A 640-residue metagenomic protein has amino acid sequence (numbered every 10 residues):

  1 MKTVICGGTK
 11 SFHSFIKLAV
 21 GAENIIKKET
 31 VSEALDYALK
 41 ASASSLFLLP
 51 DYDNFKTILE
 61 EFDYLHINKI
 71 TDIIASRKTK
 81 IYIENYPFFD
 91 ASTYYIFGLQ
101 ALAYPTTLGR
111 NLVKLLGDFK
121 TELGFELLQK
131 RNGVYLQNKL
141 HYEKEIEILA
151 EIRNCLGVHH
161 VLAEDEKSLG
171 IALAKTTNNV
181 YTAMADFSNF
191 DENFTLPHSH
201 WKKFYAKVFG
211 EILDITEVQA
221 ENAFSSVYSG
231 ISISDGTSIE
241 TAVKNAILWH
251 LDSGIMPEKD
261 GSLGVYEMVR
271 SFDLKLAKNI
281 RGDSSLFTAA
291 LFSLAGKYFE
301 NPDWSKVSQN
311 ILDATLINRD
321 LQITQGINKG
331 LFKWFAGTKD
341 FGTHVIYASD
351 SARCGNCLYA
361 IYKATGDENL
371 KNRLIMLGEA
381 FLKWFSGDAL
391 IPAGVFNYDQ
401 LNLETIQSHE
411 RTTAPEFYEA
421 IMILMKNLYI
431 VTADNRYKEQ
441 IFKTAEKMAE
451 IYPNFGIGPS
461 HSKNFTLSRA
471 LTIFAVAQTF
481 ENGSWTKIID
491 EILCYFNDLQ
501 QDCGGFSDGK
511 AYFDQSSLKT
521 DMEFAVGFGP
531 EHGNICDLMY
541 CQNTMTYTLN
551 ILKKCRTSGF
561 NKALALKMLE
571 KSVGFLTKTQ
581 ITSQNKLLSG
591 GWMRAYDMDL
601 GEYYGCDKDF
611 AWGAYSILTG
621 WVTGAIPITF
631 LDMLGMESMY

Functional and structural regions predicted by a protein language model:
M1-S45, L49: Aromatic-Pro/Gly-enriched surface loop or interdomain linker that acts as a lid/target-recognition segment
T3, S11, L39-A41, G157-K244: Extracellular ligand-binding/catalytic regions of CAZymes and related secreted enzymes and adhesion modules
Y52-N132: A glycine-rich, often tryptophan-bearing local segment used as a flexible ligand/cofactor-contacting loop or short
Y104-N178, M184: Catalytic beta-strand/loop cores that center a nucleophilic Ser/Cys/Thr and support acyl-enzyme chemistry
G210-S284, D303-F341, I375-M376, A380-Y398 (+5 more regions): Low-complexity, Ser/Thr/Pro/Gly-enriched N-terminal "stalk/linker" regions
S225-G230, N279-K297, G342-K363, T405-I430 (+3 more regions): Well-ordered alpha-helical segments within folded domains of soluble proteins
I231-K244, A295-L312, I361-G378, M425-F442 (+3 more regions): Structural helix-adjacent loops and short alpha-helical linkers that scaffold large soluble proteins
G509-A511, Y540, L569-Y640: CBM-like carbohydrate-recognition segments
